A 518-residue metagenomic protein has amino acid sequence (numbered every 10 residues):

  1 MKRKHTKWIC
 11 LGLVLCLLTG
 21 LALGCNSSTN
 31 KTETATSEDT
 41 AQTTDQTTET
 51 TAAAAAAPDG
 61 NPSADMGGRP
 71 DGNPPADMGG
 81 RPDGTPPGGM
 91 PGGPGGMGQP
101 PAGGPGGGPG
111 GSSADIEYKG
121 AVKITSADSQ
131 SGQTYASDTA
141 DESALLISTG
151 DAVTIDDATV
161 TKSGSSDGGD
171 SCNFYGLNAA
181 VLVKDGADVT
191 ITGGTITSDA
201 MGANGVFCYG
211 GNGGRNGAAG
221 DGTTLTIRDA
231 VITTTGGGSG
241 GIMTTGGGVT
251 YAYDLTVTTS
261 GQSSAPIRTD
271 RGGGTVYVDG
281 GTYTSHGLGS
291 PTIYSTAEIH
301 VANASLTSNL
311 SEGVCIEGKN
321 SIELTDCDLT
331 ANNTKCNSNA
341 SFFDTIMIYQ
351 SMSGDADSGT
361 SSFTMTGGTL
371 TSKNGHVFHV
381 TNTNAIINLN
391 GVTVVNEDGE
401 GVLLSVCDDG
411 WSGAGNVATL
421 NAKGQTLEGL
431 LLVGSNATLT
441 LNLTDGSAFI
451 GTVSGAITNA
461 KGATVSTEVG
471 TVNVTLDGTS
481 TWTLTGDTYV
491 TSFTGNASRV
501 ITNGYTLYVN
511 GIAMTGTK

Functional and structural regions predicted by a protein language model:
K2-L11: Bacterial N-terminal signal peptides that target proteins for export
L21-G24: C-terminal motif of bacterial Sec signal peptides marking the signal peptidase cleavage site
N26-S28: Bacterial signal peptide processing site
N30-D115, N212-A219, M352-D355: Disordered, low-complexity segments in secreted/periplasmic proteins that are enriched in proline
A114-G132, I147-S165, C172, L177-S198 (+12 more regions): Surface-exposed loop/turn motifs in large extracellular/passenger domains
A136-T149: Beta-strand-rich domains and repeat architectures in extracellular enzymes and scaffolds, especially beta-propellers
E468-T471, L484-T494, Y508-G511: Surface-exposed loop/turn positions within long extracellular repeat scaffolds, especially the passenger domains
G504-K518: Extracellular, surface-exposed repeat architectures
